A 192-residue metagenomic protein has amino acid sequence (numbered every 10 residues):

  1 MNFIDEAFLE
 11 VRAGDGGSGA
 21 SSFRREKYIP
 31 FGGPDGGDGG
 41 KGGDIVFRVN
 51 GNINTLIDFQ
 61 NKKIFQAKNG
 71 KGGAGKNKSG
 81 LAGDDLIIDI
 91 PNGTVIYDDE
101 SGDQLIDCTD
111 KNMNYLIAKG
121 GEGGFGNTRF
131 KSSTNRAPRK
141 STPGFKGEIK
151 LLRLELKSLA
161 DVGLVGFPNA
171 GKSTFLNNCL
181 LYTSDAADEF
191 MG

Functional and structural regions predicted by a protein language model:
M1-A170, N177-L180, S184: Conserved P-loop NTPase architecture
Y182-G192: Single conserved hydrophobic/aromatic residue that forms the stacking wall/gate of nucleotide- or nucleobase-binding
